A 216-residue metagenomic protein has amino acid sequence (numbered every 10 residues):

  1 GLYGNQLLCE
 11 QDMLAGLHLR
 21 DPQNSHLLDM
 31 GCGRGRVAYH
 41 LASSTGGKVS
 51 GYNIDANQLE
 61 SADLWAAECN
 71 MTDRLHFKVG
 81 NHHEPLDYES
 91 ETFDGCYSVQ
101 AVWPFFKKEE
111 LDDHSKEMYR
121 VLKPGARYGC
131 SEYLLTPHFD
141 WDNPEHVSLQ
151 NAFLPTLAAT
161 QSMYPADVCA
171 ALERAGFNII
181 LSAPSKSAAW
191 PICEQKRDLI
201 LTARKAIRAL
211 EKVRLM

Functional and structural regions predicted by a protein language model:
G4-Q23: Conserved alpha-helix/loop element of class I SAM-dependent methyltransferases that forms part of the SAM/SAH-binding
H26-L28, L41-E84: Class I SAM-dependent methyltransferase SAM/SAH-binding core
G35-Y39: Glycine-rich SAM-binding Motif I of class I
E84-C96: A short acidic, Gly/Pro-enriched loop at the edge of an enzyme's catalytic core that lines a small-molecule cofactor
G95-E109: A short SAM/SAH-binding and catalytic strip from SAM-dependent methyltransferases
D112-R127: A short glycine-rich, Lys/Arg-flanked "PGG" loop and its adjoining helix->strand segment in the class I
L134-A158: Short, glycine-/aromatic-enriched active-site segment of Class I SAM-dependent methyltransferases
K186-M216: C-terminal helical/coil "lid" or tail adjacent to the Rossmann-like core of SAM-dependent
